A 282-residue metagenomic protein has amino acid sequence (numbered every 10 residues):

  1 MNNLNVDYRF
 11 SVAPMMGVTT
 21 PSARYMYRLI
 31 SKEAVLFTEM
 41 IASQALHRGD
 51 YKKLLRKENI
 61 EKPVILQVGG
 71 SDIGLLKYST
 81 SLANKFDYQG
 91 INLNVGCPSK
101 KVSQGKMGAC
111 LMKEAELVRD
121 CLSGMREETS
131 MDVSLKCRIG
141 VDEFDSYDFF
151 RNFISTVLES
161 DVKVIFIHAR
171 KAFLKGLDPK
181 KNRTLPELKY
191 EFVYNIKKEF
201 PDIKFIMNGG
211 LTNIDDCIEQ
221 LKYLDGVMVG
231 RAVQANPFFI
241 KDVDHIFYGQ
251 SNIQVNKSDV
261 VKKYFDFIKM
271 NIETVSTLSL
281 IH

Functional and structural regions predicted by a protein language model:
V12, Y27, E39, L66 (+4 more regions): Conserved, mostly hydrophobic/aromatic
M15-F86: Glycine-rich, positively charged N-terminal anion/phosphate-binding segment
G17, C137-G140, K204-D215, R231-V233: Glycine-rich beta-to-alpha transition loops that act as phosphate-gripper elements at the mouths of alpha/beta enzyme
L76-N84, Y147-I154, G210-V229: Catalytic cores of alpha/beta
T80-I91, V95, K100, G105 (+1 more regions): Alpha/beta enzyme core
V95-C97, Y223-K241: Glycine-rich phosphate-binding active-site loops on the catalytic face of alpha/beta enzymes
L177, N236-N252: C-terminal helical cap(s) of enzyme catalytic domains, especially alpha/beta-barrels
I281-H282: Conserved small/polar residues in nucleotide/adenosyl-binding loops
